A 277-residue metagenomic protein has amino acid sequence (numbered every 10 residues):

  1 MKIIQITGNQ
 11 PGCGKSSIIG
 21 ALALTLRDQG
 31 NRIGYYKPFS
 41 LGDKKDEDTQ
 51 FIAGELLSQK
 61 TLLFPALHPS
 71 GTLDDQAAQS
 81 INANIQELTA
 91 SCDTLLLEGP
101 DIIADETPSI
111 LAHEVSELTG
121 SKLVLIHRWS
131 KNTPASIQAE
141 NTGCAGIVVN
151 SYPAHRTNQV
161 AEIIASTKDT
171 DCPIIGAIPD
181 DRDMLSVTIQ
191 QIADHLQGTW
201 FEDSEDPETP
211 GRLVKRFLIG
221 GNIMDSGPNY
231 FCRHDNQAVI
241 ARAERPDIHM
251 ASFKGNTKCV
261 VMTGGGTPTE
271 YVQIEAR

Functional and structural regions predicted by a protein language model:
K2-I4, R32-G34, T61-L62, D93-L95 (+6 more regions): Structural motif
I3-C13, S17-E87, T142, I163-S166: N-terminal phosphate/diphosphate-binding loop that engages ATP/GTP or pyrophosphate donors across diverse enzyme folds
I18, L22, L26, I81-T89 (+2 more regions): Short, composition-biased local secondary-structure segments
T72-L118: Phosphate-binding/switch loop-helix module in NTP-utilizing enzymes
D74-Q79, V160-E162, S186-H195: Short, surface-exposed amphipathic charged segments that create phosphate/polyanion-binding patches used for binding
G99, C172, A177-E244: Non-catalytic interface/targeting segments
P100-A177, E244-R277: Conserved catalytic-core segment of NTP-binding enzymes
